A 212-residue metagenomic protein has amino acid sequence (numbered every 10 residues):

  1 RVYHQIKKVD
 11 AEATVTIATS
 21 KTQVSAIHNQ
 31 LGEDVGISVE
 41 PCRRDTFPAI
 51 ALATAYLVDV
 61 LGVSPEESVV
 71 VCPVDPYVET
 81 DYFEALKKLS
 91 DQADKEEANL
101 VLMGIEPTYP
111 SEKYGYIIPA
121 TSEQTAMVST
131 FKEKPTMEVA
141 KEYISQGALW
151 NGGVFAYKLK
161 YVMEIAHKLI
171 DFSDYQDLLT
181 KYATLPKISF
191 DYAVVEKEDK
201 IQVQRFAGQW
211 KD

Functional and structural regions predicted by a protein language model:
R1-V71, Y77, D81-E84: Conserved N-terminal catalytic core of the sugar/cofactor nucleotidyltransferase
N29-G32, A120-E123, V194-E198: Short, conserved catalytic or adaptor-binding loops enriched in Gly and charged residues
I37, L100-L102, K200-V203: Conserved beta-strand scaffold positions in the cores of enzyme catalytic domains, especially in NTP/NDP-utilizing
R43-P48, T108-S111, M137-E138, Q209-D212: A short acidic, often aromatic-flanked loop/helix-cap motif at beta-alpha or helix-coil junctions that lines enzyme
V70-D75, Q202-F206: Short beta-strands and strand-loop turn motifs
T80-D174, L178-Y182: Conserved core of the sugar-phosphate nucleotidyltransferase
V162-D212: Predominantly late transmembrane helices and immediately cytosolic-facing juxtamembrane segments
